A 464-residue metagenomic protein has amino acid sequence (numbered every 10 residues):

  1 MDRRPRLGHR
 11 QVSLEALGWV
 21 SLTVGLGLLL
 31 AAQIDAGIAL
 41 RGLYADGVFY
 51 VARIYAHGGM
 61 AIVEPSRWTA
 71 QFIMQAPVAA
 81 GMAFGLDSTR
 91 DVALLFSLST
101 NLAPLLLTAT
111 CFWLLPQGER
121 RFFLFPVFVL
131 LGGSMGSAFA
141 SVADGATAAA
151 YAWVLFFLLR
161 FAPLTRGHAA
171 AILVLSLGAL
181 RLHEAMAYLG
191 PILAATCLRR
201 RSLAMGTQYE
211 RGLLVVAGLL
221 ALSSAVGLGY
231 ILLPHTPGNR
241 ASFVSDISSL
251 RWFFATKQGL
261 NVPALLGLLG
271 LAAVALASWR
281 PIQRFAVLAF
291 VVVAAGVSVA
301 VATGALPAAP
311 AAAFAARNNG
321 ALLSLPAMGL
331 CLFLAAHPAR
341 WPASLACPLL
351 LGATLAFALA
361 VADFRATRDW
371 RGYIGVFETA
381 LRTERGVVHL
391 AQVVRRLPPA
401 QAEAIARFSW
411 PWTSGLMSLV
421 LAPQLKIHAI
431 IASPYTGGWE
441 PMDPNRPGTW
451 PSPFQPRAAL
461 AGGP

Functional and structural regions predicted by a protein language model:
D35-I54, V63-P77, L86-D87: Extracytoplasmic catalytic/substrate-binding loops of multi-pass membrane glycan-assembly enzymes
F84-L106: Loop-to-helix entry region of an early transmembrane alpha helix in multi-pass inner-membrane enzymes
L98-R120: Transmembrane-helix motifs of polytopic, lipid-linked glycan transferases
F125-W153, R181: Aromatic- and kink-enriched transmembrane "portal" helix at the membrane-lumen/periplasm boundary that abuts
A152-H168: Membrane-interface transmembrane helices that cradle and orient dolichyl/undecaprenyl
H168-E184, G218-L222: Membrane-interface alpha helices of multi-pass inner-membrane proteins
I282-V297, A335-A360: Signature aromatic-anchored transmembrane alpha helix within multi-pass, membrane-resident enzymes that catalyze glycan
P310-F314, L349-G463: Membrane-embedded, lumen/periplasm-facing catalytic core of multi-pass transferases that use lipid-linked donors
